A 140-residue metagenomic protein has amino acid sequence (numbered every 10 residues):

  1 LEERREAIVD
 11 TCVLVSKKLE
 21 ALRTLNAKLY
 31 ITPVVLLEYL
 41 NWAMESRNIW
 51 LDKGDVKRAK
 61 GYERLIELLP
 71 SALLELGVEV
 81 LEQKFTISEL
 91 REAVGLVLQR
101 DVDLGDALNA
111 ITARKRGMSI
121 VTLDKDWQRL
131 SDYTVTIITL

Functional and structural regions predicted by a protein language model:
L1-E6, A110, R114-L140: Acidic, PIN/NYN-like endoribonuclease modules and their adjacent C-terminal/linker elements
L1-R23, I31: Metal-dependent nucleic-acid phosphoesterase active-site entry motif
T11, T32, G105, L123: Replace "coordinates the UDP/GDP/TDP-sugar" with "coordinates nucleotide-activated sugar donors
V13-L14, V35, N109, D126-W127: Alpha-helix capping/helix-boundary segments
V15-S16, N41, R129: Active-site micro-motifs of SAM-dependent methyltransferase domains
K18, G105-D106: Amphipathic coiled-coil/heptad-repeat helices and related helical stalk/stem segments that mediate oligomerization
L19-N26, W127-Y133: Short loop/helix-cap segments at secondary-structure boundaries that form the rim of catalytic
L25-R100, A107-I111, Y133: PIN-domain endoribonuclease scaffold, especially VapC-family toxins
